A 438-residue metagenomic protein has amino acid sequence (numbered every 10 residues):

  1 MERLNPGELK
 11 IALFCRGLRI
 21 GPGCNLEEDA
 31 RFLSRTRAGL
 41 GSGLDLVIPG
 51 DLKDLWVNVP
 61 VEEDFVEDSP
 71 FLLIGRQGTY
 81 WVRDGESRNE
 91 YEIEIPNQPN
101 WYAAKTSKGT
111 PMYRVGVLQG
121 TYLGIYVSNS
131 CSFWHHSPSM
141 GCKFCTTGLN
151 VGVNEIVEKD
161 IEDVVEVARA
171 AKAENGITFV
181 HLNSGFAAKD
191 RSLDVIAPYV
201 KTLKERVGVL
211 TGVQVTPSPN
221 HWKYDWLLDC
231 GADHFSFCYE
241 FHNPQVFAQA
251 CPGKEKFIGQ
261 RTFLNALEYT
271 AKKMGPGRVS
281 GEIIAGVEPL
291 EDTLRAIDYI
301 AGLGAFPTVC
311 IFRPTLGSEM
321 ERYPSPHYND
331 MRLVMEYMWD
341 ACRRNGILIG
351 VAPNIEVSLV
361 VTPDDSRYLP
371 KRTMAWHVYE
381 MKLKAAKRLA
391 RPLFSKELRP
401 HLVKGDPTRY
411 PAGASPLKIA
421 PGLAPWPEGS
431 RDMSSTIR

Functional and structural regions predicted by a protein language model:
M1-V82, L294-R438: Auxiliary Fe-S-binding modules of radical SAM enzymes
P22-N58, K105-N150, E162, R169-A170 (+3 more regions): N-terminal pre-triad scaffold of radical SAM enzymes
L55-G141, G148-I156, D406-T408, K418-R438: N-terminal [4Fe-4S]-dependent radical SAM core
V127-C131, F186-A188, V215-P219, F241-N243 (+3 more regions): Active-site-proximal loop/turn and secondary-structure-junction residues that shape catalytic pockets, frequently
T146-V164, A171-V195, E205-A266, R278-S280 (+1 more regions): Core AdoMet radical
V165-A168, I196-K201, Y224-D225, L264-A271 (+3 more regions): Generic structural signal for well-ordered alpha-helices, preferentially at hydrophobic/aromatic core positions
R206-V207, N265-R278, Y337-L348: A structural motif corresponding to the C-terminal end of an alpha-helix and its immediate exit/capping segment
P219-C230, A285-G302, V360-V361: Catalytic cores of alpha/beta
